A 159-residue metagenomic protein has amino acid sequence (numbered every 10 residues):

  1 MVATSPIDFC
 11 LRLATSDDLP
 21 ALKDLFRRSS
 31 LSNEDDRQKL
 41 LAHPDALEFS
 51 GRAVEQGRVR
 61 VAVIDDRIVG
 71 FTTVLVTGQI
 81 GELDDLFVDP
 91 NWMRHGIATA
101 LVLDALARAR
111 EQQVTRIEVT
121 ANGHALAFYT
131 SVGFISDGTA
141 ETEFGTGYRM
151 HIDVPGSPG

Functional and structural regions predicted by a protein language model:
M1-D17, V154-G159: Conserved N-terminal entry element of GNAT/NAT acetyltransferase domains
K23-F49: Conserved GNAT-fold acetyl-CoA-binding loop/helix
S50-V61, E82: A short helix-loop-beta-strand connector motif used in the catalytic cores of GNAT acetyltransferases and, in some
V61, R67-L75, E82-F87: Conserved beta-strand in the GNAT
V88, R94-A107, S131: Conserved acetyl-CoA-binding loop-helix of GNAT-fold acetyltransferases
T115, T120-H124, V132, G138-G159: C-terminal "cap" of GNAT-fold acetyltransferases
